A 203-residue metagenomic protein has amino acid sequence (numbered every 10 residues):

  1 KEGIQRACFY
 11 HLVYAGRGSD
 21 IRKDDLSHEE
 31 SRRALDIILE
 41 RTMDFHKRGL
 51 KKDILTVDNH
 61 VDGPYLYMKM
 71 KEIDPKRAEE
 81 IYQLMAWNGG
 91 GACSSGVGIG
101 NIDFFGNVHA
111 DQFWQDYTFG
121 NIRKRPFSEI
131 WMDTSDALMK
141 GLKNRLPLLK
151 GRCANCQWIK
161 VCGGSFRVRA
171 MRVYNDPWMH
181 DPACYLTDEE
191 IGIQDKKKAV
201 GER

Functional and structural regions predicted by a protein language model:
K1-S94, I99-F105, Q115-I122: Radical SAM enzyme [4Fe-4S]-AdoMet core and its adjacent flexible, acidic and glycine-rich loops/tails across
H109, F113-R203: Flexible mid-to-C-terminal extensions adjoining Fe-S/redox cofactors in radical SAM and related proteins
